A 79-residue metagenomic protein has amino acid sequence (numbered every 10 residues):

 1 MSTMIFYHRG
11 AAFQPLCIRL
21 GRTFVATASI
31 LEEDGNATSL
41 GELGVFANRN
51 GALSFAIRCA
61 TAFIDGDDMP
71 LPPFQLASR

Functional and structural regions predicted by a protein language model:
M1-E33: N-terminal segment of the canonical double-stranded RNA-binding domain
A12-F13, I57, T61, S78: Intrinsic disorder/low-complexity segments
N36-G51: A short, exposed loop/beta-hairpin motif centered on an aromatic-Gly-Thr core
N48, A52, A56-A60: Short, well-ordered alpha-helical segments
R58-P70: Short arginine-rich
P72-R79: Intrinsically disordered, low-complexity charged/polar segments
